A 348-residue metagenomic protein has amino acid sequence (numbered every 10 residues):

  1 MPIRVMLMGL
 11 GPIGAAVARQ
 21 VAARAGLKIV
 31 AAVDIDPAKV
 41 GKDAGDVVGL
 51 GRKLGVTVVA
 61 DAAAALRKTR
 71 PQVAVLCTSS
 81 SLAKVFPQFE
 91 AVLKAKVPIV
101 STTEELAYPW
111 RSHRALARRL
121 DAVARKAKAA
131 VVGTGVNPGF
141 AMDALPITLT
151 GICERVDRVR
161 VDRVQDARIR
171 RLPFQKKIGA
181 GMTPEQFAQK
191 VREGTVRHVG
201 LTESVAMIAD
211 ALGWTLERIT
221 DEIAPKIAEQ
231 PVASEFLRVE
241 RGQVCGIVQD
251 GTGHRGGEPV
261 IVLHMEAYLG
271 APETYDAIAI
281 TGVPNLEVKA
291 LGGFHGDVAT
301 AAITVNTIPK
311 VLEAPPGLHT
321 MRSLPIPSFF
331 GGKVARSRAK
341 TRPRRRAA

Functional and structural regions predicted by a protein language model:
M1-K94, K310: N-terminal glycine-/serine-/threonine-rich beta1-alpha1-beta2 phosphate-ribose binding loop of Rossmann-like
M8, P12, A16, T69 (+9 more regions): Conserved active-site and cofactor/substrate-binding residues in soluble primary-metabolism enzymes
M8, T150-D276, F294, A301 (+1 more regions): Active-site-lining helix/loop region of Rossmann-like oxidoreductase modules
I35-P37, S79, V97, T103-A107 (+2 more regions): Short, ordered loop/turn segments at secondary-structure junctions
F86, E90, A95, T103-A129: Rossmann-fold NAD(P)-binding glycine/threonine-rich loop
A117-V136, L145, V159-R160: Rossmann-fold dehydrogenase core element
F140-I152: Alpha-helical support elements that line or immediately flank enzyme active sites and cofactor-binding pockets
Y268-A348: C-terminal helical cap and adjacent loop that interface with cofactors, partners, or active-site loops
